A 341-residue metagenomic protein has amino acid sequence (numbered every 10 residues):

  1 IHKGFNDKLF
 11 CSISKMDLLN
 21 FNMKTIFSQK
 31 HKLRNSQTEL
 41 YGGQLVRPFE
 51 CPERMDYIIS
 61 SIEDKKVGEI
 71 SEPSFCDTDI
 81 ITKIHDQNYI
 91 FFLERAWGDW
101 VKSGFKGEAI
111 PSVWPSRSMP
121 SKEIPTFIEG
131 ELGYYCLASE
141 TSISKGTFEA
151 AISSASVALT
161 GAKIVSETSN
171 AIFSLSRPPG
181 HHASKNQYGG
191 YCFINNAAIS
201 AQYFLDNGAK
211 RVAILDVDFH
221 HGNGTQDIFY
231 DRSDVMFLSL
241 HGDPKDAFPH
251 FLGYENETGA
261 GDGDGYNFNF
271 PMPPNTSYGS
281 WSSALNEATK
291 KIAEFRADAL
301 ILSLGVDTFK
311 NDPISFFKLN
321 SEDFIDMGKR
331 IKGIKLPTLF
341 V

Functional and structural regions predicted by a protein language model:
I1-F10, S14-L215, H220-V341: HDAC/HDAC-like amidohydrolase catalytic core signature
